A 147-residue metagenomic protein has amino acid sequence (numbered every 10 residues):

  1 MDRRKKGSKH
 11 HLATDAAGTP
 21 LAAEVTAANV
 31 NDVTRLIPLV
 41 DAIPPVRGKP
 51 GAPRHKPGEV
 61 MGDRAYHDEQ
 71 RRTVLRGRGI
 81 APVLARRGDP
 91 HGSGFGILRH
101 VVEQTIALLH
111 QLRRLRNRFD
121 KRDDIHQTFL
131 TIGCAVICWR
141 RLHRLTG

Functional and structural regions predicted by a protein language model:
M1-R87, G133, R140: Polybasic low-complexity intrinsically disordered regions
E69-T73, G77-G79, G92-G147: Basic, amphipathic alpha-helical segments enriched in Lys/Arg and hydrophobic/aromatic residues
